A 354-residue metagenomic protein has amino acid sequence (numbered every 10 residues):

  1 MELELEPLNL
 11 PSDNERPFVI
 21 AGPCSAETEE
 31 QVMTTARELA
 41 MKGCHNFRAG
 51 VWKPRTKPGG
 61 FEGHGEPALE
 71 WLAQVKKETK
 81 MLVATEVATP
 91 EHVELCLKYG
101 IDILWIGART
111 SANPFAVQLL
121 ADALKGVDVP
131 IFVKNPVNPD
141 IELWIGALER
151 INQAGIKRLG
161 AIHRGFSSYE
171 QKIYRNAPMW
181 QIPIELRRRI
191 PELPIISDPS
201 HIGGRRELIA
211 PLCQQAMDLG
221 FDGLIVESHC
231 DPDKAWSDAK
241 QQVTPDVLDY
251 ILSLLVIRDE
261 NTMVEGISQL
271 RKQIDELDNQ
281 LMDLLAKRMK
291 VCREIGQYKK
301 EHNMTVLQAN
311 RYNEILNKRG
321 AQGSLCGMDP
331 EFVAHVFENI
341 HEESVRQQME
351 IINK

Functional and structural regions predicted by a protein language model:
M1-I20, Q74: N-terminal amphipathic alpha-helix/helix-capping segment at the start of soluble metabolic enzymes
S12, A116-Y250, L254, D259-E265: Catalytic alpha/beta core domains of metabolic enzymes, predominantly
P17-P23, H45-A49, V83-T85, L104-I106 (+4 more regions): Hydrophobic faces of well-ordered beta-strands that scaffold small-molecule active sites in alpha/beta enzyme cores
P17-T34, P58-G60, L82-V87, G107-A108 (+4 more regions): Active-site mouth loops of central-metabolism enzymes
M41-C44, I101, I156, F221: A structural motif
R48-P67, C230-A239, I295-M304: Glycine-rich, proline-tolerant flexible connector loops at the mouths of alpha/beta enzymes
H64, K80-T89, V93, D102-V117 (+2 more regions): Catalytic beta/alpha-barrel core
E260-K354: Domain-level signature for soluble enzymes in the chorismate/prephenate branch of the shikimate pathway
